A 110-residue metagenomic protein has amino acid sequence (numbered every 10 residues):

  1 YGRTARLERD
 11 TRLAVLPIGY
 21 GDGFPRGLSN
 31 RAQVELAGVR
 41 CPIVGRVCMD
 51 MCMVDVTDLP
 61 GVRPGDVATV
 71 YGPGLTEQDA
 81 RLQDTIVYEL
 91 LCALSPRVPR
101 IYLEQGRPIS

Functional and structural regions predicted by a protein language model:
Y1-S110: Active-site anion/phosphate-binding pocket segments in diverse small-molecule metabolic enzymes
